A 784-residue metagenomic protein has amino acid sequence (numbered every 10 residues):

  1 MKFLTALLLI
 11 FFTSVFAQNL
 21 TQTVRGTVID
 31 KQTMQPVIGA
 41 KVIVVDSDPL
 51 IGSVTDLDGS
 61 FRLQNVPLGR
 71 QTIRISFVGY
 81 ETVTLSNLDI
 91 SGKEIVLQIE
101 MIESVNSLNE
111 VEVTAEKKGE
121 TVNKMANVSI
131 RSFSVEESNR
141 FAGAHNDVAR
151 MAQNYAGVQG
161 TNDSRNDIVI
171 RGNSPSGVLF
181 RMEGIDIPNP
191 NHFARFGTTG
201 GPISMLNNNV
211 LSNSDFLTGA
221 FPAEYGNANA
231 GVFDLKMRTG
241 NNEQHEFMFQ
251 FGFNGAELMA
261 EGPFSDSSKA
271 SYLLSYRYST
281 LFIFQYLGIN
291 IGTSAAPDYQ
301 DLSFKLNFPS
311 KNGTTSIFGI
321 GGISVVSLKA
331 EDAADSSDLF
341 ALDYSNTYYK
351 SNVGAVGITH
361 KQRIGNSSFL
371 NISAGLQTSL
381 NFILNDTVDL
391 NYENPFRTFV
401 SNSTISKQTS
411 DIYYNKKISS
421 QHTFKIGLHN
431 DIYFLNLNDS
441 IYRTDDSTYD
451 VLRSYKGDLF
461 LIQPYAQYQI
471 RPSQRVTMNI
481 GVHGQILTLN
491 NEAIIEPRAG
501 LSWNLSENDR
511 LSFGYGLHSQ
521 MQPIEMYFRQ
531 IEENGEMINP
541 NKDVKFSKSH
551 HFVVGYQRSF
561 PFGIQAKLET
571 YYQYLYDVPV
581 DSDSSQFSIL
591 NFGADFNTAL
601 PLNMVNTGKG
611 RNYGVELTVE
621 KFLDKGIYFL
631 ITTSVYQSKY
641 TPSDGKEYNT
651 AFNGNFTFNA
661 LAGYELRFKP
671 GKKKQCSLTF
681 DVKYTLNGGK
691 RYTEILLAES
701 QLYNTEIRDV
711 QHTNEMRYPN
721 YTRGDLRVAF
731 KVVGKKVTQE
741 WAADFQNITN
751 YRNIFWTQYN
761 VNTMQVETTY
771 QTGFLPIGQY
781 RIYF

Functional and structural regions predicted by a protein language model:
A17-E110, T114: Periplasm-facing N-terminal accessory domains of Gram-negative outer-membrane beta-barrel systems
E81, D89, I95, K117-F221 (+2 more regions): Periplasmic N-terminal accessory/gating domains of Gram-negative outer-membrane beta-barrel systems
N191, D332-S336, L380, I441 (+5 more regions): Surface-exposed extracellular loop regions of Gram-negative outer-membrane beta-barrel proteins, predominantly
G252-Y278, I291-K329, Y348-I372, L376 (+1 more regions): Transmembrane beta-barrel wall of Gram-negative outer-membrane proteins
S403, K407-T409, L452-Q463, N541 (+4 more regions): Outer membrane beta-barrel strand-and-loop segments of large Gram-negative receptors, especially TonB-dependent
I405, S419-T423, H429, L452-L575 (+1 more regions): Structural signature of Gram-negative outer-membrane beta-barrels, strongest in the C-terminal barrel of TonB-dependent
Y572, F596-G689: Gram-negative outer-membrane beta-barrel transporters
F629, K673-L678, K683-T705, P719-D725 (+1 more regions): C-terminal beta-signal and adjacent terminal beta-strands/loops of Gram-negative outer-membrane beta-barrel proteins
